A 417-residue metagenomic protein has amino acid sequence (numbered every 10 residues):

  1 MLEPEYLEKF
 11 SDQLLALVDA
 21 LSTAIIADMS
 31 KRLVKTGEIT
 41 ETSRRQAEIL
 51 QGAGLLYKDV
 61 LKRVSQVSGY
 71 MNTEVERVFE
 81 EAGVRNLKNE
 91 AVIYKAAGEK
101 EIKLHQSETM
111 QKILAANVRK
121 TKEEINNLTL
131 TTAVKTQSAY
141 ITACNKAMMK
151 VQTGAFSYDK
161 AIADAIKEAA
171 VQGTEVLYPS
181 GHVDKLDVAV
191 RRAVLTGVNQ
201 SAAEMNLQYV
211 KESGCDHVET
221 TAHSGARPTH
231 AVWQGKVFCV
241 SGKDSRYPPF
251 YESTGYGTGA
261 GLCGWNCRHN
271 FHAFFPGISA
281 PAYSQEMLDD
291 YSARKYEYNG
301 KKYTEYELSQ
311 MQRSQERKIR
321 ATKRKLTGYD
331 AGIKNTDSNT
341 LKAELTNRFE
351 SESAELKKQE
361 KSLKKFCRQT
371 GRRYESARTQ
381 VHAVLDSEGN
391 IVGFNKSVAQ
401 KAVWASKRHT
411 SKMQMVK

Functional and structural regions predicted by a protein language model:
M1-D164, E286-K417: N-terminal leader/targeting and assembly helices and adjacent pre-domain segments
I125-S213: Contiguous, non-catalytic segments that form substrate-binding/exosite surfaces or channel walls
D184-L288: Acidic, glycine-rich two-metal-ion catalytic cores of nucleic acid-processing enzymes
